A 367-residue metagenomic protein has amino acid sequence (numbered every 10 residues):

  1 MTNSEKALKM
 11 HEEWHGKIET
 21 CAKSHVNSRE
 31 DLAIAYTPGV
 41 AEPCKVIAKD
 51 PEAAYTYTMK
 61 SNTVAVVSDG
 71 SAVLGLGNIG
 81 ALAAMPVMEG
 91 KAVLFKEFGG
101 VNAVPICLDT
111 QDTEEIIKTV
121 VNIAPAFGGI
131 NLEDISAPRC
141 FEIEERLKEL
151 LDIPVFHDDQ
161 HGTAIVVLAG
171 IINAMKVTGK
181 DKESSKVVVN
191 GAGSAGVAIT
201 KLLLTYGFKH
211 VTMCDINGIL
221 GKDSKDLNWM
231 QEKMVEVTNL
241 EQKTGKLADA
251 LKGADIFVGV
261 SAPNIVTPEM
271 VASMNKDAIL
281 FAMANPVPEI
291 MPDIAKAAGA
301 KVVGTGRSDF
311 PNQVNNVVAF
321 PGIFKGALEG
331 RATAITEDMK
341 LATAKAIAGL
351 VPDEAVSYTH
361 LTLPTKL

Functional and structural regions predicted by a protein language model:
M1-V155: N-terminal ligand-binding/catalytic initiation module
L82-P86, I165-L251: Glycine-rich phosphate/diphosphate-binding loop of Rossmann-like nucleotide-binding domains
E114, E232-A272: A structured beta-alpha segment of the ubiquitous adenosine-cofactor-binding alpha/beta core
F156-I165, V188-A192, S308-F310: Active-site nucleophile and cofactor-binding loops and adjacent substrate-binding regions of central metabolic enzymes
G218-L220, E337-K340, A344-D353: Mobile "lid/hinge" segments at catalytic clefts and subdomain interfaces of large enzymes
A284-V314: Rossmann-fold NAD(P)-binding glycine/threonine-rich loop
T359-L367: Conserved small/polar residues in nucleotide/adenosyl-binding loops
